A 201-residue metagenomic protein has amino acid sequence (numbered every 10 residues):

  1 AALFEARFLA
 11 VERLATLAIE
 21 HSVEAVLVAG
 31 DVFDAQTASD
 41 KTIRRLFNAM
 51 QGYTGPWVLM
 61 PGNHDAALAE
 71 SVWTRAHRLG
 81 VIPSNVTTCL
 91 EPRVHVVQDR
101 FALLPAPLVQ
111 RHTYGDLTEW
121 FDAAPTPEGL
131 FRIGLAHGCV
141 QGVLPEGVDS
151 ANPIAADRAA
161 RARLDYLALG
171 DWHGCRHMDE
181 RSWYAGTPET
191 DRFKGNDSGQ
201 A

Functional and structural regions predicted by a protein language model:
A1-F8, D34: Acidic/histidine-rich helix-loop elements that form or flank divalent-metal/phosphate-binding sites at the catalytic
F4-E5, D40, P153, S198: Short, conserved loop/turn and helix-capping segments at secondary-structure boundaries that abut family-defining
R7-L27: A short, N-terminal amphipathic alpha-helix
A25, A35-W183, R192: His/Asp/Glu-rich metal-coordinating catalytic cores of metallo-dependent phosphodiesterases/hydrolases acting on
G30: Metal-cofactor-binding active-site regions of metalloenzymes
E180, T187-A201: C-terminal functional module detector
